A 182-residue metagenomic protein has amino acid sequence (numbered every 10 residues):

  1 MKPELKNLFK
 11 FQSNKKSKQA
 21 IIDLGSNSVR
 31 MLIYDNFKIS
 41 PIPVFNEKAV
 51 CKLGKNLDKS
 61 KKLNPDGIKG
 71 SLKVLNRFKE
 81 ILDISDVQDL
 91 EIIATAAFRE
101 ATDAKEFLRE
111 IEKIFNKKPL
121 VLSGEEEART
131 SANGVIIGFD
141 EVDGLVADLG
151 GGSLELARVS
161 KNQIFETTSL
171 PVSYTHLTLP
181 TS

Functional and structural regions predicted by a protein language model:
K2, N14-E112: Conserved phosphate-binding loops in N-terminal lobes of ATP-dependent enzymes of the actin/Hsp70/sugar-kinase
P3-K15, L120-V146: Conserved phosphate-binding catalytic cores of ATP/NTP-utilizing and phosphoryl-transfer enzymes
S13-K38, E141-E166: Gly/Thr-rich phosphate-binding beta-strand-loop-beta motif of the actin/hexokinase/Hsp70
E47-A49, L120, T168: Structural signal for short hydrophobic segments within the conserved structured cores of catalytic domains across
V87, N116-K118, I164: A generic structural signal for alpha->beta connector loops
E91, R99-S131, I136: Glycine-rich phosphate-binding loop and adjoining helix at the ATP-binding site of ATP-dependent phosphoryl-transfer
T167, S173-Y174: Conserved anion/nucleotide-ligand pocket segment
T175-T181: Conserved small/polar residues in nucleotide/adenosyl-binding loops
